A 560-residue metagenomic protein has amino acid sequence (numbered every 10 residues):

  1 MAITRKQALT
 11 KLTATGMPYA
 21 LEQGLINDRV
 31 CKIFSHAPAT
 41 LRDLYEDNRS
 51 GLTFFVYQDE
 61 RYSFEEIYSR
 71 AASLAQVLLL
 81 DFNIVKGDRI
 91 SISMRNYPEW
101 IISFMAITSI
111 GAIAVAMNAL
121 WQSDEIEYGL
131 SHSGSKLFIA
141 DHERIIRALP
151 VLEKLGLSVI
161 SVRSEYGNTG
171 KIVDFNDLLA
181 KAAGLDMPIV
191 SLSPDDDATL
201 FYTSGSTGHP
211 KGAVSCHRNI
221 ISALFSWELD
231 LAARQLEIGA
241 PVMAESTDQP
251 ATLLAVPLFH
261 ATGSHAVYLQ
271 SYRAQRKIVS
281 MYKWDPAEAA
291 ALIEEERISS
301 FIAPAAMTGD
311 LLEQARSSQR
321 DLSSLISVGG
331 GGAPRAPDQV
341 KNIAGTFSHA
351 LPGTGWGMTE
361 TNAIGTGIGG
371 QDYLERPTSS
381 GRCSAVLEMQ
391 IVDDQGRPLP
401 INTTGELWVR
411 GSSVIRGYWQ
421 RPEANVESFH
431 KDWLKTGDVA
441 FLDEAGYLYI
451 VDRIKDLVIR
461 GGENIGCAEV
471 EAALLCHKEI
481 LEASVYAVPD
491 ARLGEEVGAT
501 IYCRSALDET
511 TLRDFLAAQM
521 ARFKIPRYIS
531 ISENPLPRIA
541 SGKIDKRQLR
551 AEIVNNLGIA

Functional and structural regions predicted by a protein language model:
M1-A14, S109-D177, R504-S505: Structural core segment of the AMP-binding/adenylate-forming
I33, G51-V85, S91-Y97, I101-M105 (+1 more regions): Conserved AMP-binding/adenylate-forming core of the ANL superfamily
S63-E65, A198-S226: Conserved AMP-binding A3 loop
W121-D124, F138, F301, G411 (+5 more regions): AMP-binding/adenylate-forming catalytic core of the ANL superfamily
A183-Y202, H209, A244-A251: Conserved pre-ATP/AMP-binding loop-to-beta segment of ANL
I221-L254, F259-S299, Q314: Conserved AMP-binding/adenylation subdomain of ANL enzymes
R273-A274, I298-I302, Q314-E375, E388: Gly/Ser/Thr-rich phosphate-binding loop
A521-K543: AMP-binding/adenylate-forming catalytic domain of the ANL superfamily
